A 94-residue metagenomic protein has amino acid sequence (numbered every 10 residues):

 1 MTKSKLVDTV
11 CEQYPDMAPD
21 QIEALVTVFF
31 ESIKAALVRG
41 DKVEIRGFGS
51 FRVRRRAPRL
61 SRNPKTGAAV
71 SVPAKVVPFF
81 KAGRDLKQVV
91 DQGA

Functional and structural regions predicted by a protein language model:
M1-A94: Strongly charged
